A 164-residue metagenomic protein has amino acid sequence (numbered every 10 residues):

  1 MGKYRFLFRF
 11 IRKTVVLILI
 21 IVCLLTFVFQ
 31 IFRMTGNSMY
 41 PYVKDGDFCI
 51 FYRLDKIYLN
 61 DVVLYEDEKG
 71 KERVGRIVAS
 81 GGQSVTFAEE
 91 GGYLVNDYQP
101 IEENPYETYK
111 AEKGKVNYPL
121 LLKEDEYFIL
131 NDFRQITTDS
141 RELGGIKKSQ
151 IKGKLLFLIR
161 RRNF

Functional and structural regions predicted by a protein language model:
G2-F8, P41-F164: Soluble "head" domains of membrane/secretory-pathway proteins
K3, F8, I20, F32-T35: Short hydrophobic/aromatic-rich motifs at helix boundaries and adjacent loops
R12-V28: Hydrophobic membrane-insertion alpha-helices, especially the h-region of bacterial N-terminal signal peptides
C23-R53: A short, contiguous structural element within a folded domain that forms the immediate neighborhood of a functional site
